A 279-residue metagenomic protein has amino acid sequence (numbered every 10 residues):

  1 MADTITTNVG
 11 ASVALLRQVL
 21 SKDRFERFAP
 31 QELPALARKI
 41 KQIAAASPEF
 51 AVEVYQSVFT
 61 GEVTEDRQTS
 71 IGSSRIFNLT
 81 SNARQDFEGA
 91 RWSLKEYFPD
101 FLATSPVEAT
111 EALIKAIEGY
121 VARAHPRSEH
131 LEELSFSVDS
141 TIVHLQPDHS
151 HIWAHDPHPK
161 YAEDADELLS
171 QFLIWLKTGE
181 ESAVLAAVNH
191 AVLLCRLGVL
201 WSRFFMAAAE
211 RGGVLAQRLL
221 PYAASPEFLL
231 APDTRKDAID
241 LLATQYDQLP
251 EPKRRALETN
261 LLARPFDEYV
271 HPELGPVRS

Functional and structural regions predicted by a protein language model:
M1-S279: Extended alpha-helical scaffold segments
